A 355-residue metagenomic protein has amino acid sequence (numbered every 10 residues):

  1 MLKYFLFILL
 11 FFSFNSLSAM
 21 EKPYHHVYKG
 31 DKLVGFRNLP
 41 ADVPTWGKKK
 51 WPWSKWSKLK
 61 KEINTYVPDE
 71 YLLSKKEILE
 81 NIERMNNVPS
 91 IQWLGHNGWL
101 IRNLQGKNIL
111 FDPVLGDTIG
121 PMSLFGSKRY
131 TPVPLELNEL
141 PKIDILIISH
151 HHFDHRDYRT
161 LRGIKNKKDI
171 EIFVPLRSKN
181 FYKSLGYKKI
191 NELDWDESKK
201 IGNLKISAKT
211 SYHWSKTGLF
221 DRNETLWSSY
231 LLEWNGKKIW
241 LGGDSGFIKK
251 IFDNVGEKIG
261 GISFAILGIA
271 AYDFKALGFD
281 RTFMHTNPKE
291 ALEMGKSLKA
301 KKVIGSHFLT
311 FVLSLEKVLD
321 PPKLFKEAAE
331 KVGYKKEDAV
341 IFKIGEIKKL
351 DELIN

Functional and structural regions predicted by a protein language model:
Y4-S13: Sec-dependent N-terminal signal peptides
S16-E139, E233-G243, S263-I269, E327: Metallo-beta-lactamase
M20-D42, L137, I145, E171-F173 (+2 more regions): Cap/insert and terminal regions of metallo-dependent hydrolase folds
N64-V88, V174-K237, K326-E346, L350-I354: Metallo-beta-lactamase
N97, R102-N103, K200-I262, R281-T282 (+2 more regions): Catalytic core of the metallo-beta-lactamase
P113-G116, H151, S211-Y212, G243-S245 (+2 more regions): Active-site metal-binding loops of divalent metal-dependent hydrolases
L115-P132, W214-R222, D273-H285: Acidic/histidine-rich helix-loop elements that form or flank divalent-metal/phosphate-binding sites at the catalytic
F125-F173, K189, I259-I266: Active-site metal-binding motif and surrounding structural segment of the metallo-beta-lactamase
